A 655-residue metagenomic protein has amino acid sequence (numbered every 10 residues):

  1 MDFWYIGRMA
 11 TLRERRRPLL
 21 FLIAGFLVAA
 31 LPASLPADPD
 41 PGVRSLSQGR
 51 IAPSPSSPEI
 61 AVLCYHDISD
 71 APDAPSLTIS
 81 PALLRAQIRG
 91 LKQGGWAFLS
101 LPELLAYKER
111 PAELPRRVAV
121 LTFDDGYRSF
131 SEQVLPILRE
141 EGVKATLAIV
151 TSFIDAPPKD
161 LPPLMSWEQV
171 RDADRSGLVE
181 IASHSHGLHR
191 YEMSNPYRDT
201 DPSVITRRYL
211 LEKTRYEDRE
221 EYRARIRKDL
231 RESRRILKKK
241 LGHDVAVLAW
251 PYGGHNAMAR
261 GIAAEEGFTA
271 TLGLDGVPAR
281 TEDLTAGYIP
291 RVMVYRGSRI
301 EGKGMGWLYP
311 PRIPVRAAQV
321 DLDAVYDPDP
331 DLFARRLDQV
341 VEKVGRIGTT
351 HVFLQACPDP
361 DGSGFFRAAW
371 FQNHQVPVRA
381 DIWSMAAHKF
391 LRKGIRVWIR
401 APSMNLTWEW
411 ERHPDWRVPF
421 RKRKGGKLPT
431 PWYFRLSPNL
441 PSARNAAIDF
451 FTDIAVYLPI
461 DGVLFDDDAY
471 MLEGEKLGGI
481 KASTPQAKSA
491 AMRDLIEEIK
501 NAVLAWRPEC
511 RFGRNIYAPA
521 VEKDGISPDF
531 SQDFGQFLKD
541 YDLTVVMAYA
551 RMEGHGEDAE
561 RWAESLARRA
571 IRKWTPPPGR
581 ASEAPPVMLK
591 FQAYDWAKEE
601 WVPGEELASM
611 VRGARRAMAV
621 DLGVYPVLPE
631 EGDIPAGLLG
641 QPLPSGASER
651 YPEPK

Functional and structural regions predicted by a protein language model:
L63-A71, R116-A119, R139-G254, I289: Metal-dependent polysaccharide deacetylase catalytic core of the NodB/CE4 family, i.e., the active-site-bearing domain
L84-L99, R335-D361, Y457-G462, F537 (+2 more regions): Catalytic domains of carbohydrate-active enzymes, especially glycoside hydrolases
W96-A106, I154-D155, I347-A380: Aromatic-lined carbohydrate-binding/catalytic grooves of carbohydrate-active enzymes
L114-R116, S129-R139, V340-V341, P358-P402 (+1 more regions): Aromatic-lined substrate-binding rim segments of carbohydrate-active enzymes
G254-P290, R511-Y549, E599-E600: Substrate-binding cleft/loops of secretory-pathway carbohydrate-active enzymes
I313-Q319, V325-D331, I399-D453: Active-site-adjacent "subsite" loops/lids of carbohydrate-active enzymes
W398-L406, L464-D467, S489-F530, E583-W596: Aromatic-lined carbohydrate-recognition surfaces of secreted/lumenal glycan-active proteins
Y541-A559, A563-E564, W574-P654: Substrate-binding cleft of secreted/luminal carbohydrate-active enzymes
